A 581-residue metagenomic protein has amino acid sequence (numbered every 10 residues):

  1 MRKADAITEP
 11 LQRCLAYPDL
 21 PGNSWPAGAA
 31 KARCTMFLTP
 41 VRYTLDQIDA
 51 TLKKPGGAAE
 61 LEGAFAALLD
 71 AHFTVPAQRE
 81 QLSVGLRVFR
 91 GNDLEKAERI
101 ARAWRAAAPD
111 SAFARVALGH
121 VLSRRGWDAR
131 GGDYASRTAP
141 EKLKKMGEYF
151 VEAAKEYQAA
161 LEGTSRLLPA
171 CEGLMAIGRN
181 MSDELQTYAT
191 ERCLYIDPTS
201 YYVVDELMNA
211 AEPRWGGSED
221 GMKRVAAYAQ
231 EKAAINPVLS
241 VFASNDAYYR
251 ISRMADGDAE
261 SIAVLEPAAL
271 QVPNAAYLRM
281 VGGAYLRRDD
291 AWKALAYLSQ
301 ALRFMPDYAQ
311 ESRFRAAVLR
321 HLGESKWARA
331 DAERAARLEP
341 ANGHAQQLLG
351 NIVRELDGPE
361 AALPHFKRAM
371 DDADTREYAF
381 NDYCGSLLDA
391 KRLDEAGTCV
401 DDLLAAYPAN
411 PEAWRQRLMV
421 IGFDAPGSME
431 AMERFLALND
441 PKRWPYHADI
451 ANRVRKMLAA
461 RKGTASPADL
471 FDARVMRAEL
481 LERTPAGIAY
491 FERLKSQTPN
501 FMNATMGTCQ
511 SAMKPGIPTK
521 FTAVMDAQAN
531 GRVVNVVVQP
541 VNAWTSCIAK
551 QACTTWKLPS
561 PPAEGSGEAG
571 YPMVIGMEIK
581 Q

Functional and structural regions predicted by a protein language model:
M1-S24: Intrinsically disordered, low-structural-confidence terminal and linker regions
A27-A32, M36-R42, D46-A108, H120-A263 (+2 more regions): Short coil/linker segments at helix-helix boundaries
E62-F65, E95-A106, Y149-Q158, E184-D197 (+8 more regions): Alpha-helical repeat scaffolds
A112-F113, L167-P169, Y201, P237 (+5 more regions): Helix-start (N-cap) detector for alpha-helical repeat units in TPR-like alpha-solenoids, especially tetratricopeptide
A117, G173-L174, E206, F242 (+5 more regions): Canonical tetratricopeptide repeat
H120, W127, A176, N209 (+6 more regions): Residue-level recognition of tetratricopeptide repeat
R124, N180, P213, R287 (+5 more regions): Register position in tetratricopeptide repeats
K462-Q581: Charge-biased low-complexity segments
